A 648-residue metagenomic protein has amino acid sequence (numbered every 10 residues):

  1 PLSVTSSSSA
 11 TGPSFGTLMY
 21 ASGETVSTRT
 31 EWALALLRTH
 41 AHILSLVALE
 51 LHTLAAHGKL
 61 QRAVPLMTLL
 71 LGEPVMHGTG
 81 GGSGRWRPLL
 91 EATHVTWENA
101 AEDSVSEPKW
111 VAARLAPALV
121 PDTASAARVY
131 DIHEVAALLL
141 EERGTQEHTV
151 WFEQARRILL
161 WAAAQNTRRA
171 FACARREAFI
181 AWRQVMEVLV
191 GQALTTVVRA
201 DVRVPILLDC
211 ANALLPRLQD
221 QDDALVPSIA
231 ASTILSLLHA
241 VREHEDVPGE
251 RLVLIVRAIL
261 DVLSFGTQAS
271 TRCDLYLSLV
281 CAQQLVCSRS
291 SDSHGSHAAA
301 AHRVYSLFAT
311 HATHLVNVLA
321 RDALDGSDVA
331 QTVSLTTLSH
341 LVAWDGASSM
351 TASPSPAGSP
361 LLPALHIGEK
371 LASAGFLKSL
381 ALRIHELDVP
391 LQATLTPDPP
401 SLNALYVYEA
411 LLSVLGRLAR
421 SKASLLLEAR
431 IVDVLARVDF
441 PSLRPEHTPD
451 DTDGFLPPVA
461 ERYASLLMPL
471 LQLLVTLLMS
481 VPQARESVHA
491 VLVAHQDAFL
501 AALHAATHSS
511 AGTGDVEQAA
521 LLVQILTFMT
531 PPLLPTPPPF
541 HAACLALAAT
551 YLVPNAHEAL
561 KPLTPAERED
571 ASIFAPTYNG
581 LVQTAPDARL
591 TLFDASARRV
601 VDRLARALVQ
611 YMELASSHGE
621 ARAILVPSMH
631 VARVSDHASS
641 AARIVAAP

Functional and structural regions predicted by a protein language model:
P1-P648: Extended alpha-helical scaffold regions
